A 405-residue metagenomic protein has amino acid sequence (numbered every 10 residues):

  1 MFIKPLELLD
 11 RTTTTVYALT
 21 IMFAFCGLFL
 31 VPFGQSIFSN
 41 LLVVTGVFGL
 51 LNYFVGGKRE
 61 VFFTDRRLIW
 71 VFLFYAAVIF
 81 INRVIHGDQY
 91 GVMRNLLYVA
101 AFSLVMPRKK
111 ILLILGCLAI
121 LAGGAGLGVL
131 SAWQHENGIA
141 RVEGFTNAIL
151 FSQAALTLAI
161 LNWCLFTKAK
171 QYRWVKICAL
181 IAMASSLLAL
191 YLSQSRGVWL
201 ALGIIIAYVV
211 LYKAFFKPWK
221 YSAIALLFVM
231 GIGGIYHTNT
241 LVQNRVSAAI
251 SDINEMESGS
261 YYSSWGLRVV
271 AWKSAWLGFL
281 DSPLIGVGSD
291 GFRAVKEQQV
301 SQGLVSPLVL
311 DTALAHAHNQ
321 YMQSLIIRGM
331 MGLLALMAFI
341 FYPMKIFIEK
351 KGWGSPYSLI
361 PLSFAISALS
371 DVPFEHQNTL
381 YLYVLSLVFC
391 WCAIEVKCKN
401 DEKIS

Functional and structural regions predicted by a protein language model:
M1-V78, L97-I111, L118, L165-W174 (+1 more regions): Transmembrane signal-anchor hairpin modules in multi-pass inner-membrane enzymes, especially those that act on
L30-L41, D88-G91, N147, L180-F215 (+3 more regions): Helix-loop-helix junctions and helix-breaking kinks within/between transmembrane helices of multi-pass membrane
S39-G49, Y90-S103, I149-L165, G197-V209 (+3 more regions): Hydrophobic core segments of transmembrane alpha-helices in multi-pass, intramembrane catalytic enzymes
G49, P107-G138, T146-A214: Alpha-helical transmembrane segments of multi-pass inner-membrane proteins
L192, K213-S258, K273-D281, S289: A membrane-periplasm/extracellular boundary helix in multi-pass inner-membrane enzymes that assemble envelope glycans
G259-G266, V270, D281, I285-R328: Long extracytoplasmic/lumenal interhelical loops at the membrane interface of multi-pass membrane proteins
I327-L362: Hydrophobic transmembrane alpha-helices and their immediate junctions
F339, Y357-L369, P373-S405: Transmembrane alpha-helices of multi-pass inner-membrane enzymes
